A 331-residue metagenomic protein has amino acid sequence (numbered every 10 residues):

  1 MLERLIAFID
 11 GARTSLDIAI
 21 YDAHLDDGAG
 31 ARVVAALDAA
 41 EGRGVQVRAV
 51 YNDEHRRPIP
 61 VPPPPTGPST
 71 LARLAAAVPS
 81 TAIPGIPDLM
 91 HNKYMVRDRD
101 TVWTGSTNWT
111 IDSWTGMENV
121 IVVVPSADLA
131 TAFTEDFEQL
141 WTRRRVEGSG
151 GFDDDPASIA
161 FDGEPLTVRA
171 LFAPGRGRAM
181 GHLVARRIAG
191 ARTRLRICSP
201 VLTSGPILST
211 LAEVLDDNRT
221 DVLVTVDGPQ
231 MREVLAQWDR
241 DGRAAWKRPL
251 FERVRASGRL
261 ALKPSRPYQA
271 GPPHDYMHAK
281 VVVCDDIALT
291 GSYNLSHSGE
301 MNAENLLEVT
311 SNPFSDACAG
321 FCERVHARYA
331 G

Functional and structural regions predicted by a protein language model:
M1-I6, G28-V102, T107, I111-R144 (+6 more regions): PLD/PLD-like phosphodiesterase catalytic module centered on the HKD motif
I9-D10, R97, I188-A189: A short, aliphatic-rich alpha-helical micro-motif
D17-Y21: Acidic/histidine-rich, surface-exposed loop or edge segments in extracytoplasmic proteins
G150-I159: Long, charged amphipathic helices and adjacent flexible linkers at domain junctions
